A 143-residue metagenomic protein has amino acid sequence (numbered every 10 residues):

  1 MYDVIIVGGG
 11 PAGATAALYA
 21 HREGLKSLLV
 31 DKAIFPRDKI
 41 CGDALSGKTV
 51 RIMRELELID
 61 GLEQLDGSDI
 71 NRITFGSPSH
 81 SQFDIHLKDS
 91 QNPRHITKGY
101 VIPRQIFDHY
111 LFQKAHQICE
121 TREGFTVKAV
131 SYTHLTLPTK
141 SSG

Functional and structural regions predicted by a protein language model:
V4-L28: N-terminal Rossmann-like FAD-binding beta1-loop-alpha1 element of flavoenzymes
H21-C41: Glycine-rich FAD pyrophosphate-binding loop
E23, K114-I118: Conserved dinucleotide-binding and phosphotransfer motif residues
I34-R54: Conserved N-terminal glycine-rich FAD pyrophosphate-binding loop of Rossmann-like flavoproteins
E55-F107: A conserved beta-strand/loop capping segment in the N-terminal third of enzymes that catalyze redox or closely related
Q117-V127: A conserved beta-strand/loop element that lines the FAD pocket in flavoprotein oxidoreductases
T133-T139: Conserved small/polar residues in nucleotide/adenosyl-binding loops
